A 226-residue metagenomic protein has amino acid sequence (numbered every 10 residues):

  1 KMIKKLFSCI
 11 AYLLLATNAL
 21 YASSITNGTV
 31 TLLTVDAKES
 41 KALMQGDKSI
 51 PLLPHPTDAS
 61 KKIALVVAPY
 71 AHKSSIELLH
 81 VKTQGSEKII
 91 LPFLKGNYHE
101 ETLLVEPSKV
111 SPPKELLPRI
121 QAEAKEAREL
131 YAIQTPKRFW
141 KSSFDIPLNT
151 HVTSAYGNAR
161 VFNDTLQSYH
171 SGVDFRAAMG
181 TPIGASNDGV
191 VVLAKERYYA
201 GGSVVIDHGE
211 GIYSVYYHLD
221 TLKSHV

Functional and structural regions predicted by a protein language model:
M2-I10: Bacterial N-terminal signal peptides that target proteins for export
C9-N18: Bacterial N-terminal signal peptides
Y21-N97: Cationic-aromatic interfacial patches
K48, G85-E87, T181, E210-Y213: Short acidic/polar mixed-charge low-complexity motifs
V67-A68, R176-M179, D207-G209, L219: A structural micro-motif recognizing beta-strand termini and the immediately following turn/loop segments
I90-A200: Surface-exposed, glycine-biased beta-strand/turn segments
S186-T221: Zn2+-dependent peptidoglycan hydrolase active-site motif and core
K223-V226: Beta-rich strand-turn-strand
